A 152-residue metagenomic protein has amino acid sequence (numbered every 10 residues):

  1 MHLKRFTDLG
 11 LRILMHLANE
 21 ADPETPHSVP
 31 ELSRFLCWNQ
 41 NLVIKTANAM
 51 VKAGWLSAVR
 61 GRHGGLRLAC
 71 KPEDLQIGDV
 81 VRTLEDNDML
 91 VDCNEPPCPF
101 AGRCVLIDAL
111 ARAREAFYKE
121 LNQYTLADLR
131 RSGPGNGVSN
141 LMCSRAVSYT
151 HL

Functional and structural regions predicted by a protein language model:
M1-I13: Short alpha-helical segments that sit at the start of domains
R12-E20, T83: Short amphipathic alpha-helical elements of helix-turn-helix/winged-helix folds
P26-L36: A short alpha-helical element within helix-turn-helix/winged-helix DNA-binding domains across DNA-binding proteins
A47-V51: Basic amphipathic alpha-helical segments that dock to polyanions
W55-H63, R67: Beta-hairpin "wing" of winged helix-turn-helix
A69-S148: Non-DNA-binding regulatory cores of transcription-related proteins, predominantly C-terminal effector-binding
T150-L152: Conserved small/polar residues in nucleotide/adenosyl-binding loops
